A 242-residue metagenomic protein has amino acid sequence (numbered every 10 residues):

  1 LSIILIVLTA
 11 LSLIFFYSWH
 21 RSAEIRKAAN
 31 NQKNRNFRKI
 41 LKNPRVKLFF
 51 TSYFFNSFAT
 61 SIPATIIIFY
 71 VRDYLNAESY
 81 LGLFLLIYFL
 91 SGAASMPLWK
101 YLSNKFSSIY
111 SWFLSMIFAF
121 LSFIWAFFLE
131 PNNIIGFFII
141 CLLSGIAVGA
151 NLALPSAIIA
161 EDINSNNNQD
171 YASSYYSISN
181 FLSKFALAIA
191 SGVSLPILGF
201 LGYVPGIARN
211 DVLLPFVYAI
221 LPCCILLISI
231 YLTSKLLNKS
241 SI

Functional and structural regions predicted by a protein language model:
L1, L187-D211: Transmembrane alpha-helix termini and helix-breaking/packing motifs in multi-pass membrane transporters
L1-I68, R72-A77, V212-I242: Intracellular loop-helix junctions on the cytosolic face of multi-pass helical membrane proteins
F54, I134-L152, I158: Hydrophobic core of transmembrane alpha-helices in multi-pass small-molecule transporters, especially MFS/SLC-type
A77-L85, N133, F137, P215: Juxtamembrane helix-start elements in MFS-like secondary transporters
E78-S79, N166-N180: Loop-to-transmembrane helix entry/capping segments in MFS-fold secondary transporters and related SLC/MFSD carriers
F89-P97, A188: Residue-level signature of mid-helix packing/kink "hotspots" within the transmembrane helices of 12-pass Major
A94-Y110: Helix-to-loop junctions at the C-terminal end of transmembrane segments in multipass secondary transporters
I117-N132: C-terminal ends and interior cores of transmembrane alpha-helices in multi-pass membrane transporters/permeases
